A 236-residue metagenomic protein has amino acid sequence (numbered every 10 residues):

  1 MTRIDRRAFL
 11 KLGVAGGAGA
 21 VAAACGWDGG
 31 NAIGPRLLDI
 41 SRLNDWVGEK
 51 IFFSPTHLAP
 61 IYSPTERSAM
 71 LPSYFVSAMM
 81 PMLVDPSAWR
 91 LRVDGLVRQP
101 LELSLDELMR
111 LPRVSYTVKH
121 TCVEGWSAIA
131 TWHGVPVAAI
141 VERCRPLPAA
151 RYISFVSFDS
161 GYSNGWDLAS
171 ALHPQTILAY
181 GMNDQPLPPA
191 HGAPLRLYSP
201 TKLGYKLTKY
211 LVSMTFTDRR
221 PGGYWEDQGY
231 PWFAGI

Functional and structural regions predicted by a protein language model:
M1-G17: N-terminal secretory signal peptides and thylakoid transit peptides that target proteins across membranes
A23-A24: C-terminal motif of bacterial Sec signal peptides marking the signal peptidase cleavage site
W27-I236: Structured, non-membrane catalytic/scaffold regions adjacent to prosthetic-group chemistry
